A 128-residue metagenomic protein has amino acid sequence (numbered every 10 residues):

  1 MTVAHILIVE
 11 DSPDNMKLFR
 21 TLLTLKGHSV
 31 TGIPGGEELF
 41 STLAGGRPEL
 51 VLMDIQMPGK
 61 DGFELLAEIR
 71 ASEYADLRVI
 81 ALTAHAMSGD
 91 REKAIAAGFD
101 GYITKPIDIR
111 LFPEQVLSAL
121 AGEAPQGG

Functional and structural regions predicted by a protein language model:
E10: Conserved acidic carboxylate
P13-T31: Two-component/phosphorelay signaling modules centered on CheY-like receiver
I33-E37: Conserved Asp/Asn-Gly motif in the active-site loop of CheY-like receiver
G46-L52: Active-site beta3 strand of CheY-like receiver
D54, T83: Active-site residues of response regulator receiver
M57: Receiver (REC) domain active-site loop signature in two-component systems and cognate sites in sensor histidine kinases
I107-V116: C-terminal output helix
